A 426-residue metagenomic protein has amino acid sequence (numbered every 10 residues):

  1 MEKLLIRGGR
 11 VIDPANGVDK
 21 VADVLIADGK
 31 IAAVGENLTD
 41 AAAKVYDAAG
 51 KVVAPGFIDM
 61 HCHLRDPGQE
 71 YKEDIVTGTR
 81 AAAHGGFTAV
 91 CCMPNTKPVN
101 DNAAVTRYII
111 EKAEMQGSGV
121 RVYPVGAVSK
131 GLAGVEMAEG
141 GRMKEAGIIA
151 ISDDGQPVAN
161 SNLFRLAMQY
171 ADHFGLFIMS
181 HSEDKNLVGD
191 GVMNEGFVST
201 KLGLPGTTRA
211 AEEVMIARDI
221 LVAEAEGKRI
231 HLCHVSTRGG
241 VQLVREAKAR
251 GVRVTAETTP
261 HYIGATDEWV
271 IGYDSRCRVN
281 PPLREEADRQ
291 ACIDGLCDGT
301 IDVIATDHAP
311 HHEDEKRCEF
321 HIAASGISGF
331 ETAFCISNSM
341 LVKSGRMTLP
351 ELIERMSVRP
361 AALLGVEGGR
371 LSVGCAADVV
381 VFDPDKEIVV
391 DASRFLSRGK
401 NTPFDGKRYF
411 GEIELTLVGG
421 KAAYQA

Functional and structural regions predicted by a protein language model:
M1-G56: Histidine-rich, glycine-flanked metal-binding segment
G9, E319-I322, A376-A426: C-terminal cap of metal-dependent C-N hydrolases
G9, V24, G29, G50 (+16 more regions): Divalent metal-coordination and catalytic microenvironments
A48-A113: Metal-associated gating/positioning segment near the N- to mid-region
M60-E73, Y123-E136, P205-R209: Active-site mouth loops of central-metabolism enzymes
E111-A127: A glycine-rich helix N-cap at a beta->alpha junction
V135-I304: Histidine/acidic residue-rich metal-binding segments in metalloenzymes
K201-R229, R276, C297, D302-I304 (+1 more regions): His/Asp/Glu-enriched, well-ordered alpha-helical/loop segment that forms or immediately abuts the divalent-metal
